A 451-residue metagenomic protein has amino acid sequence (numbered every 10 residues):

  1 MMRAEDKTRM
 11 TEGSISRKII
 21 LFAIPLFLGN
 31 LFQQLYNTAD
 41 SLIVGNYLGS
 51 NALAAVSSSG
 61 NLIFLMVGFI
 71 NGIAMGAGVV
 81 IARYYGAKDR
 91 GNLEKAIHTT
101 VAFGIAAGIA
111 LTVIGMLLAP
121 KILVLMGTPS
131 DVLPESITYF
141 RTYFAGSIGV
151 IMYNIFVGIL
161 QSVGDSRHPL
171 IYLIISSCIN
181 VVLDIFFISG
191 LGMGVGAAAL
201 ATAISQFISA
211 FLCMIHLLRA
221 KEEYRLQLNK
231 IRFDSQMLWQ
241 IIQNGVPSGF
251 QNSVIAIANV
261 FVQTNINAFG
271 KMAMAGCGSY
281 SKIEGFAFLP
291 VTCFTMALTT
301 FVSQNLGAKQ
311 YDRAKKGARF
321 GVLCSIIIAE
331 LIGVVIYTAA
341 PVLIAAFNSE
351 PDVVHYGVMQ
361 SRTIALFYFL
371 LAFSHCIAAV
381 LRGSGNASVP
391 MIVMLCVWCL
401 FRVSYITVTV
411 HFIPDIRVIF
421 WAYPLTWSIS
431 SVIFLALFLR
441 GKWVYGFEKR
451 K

Functional and structural regions predicted by a protein language model:
M1-A23, I81-I148, G190-V246, V302-F367 (+1 more regions): Short alpha-helical transmembrane segments in multi-pass integral membrane proteins
E12, S16-L35, A39, L62-F69 (+6 more regions): Residue-level signal for short hydrophobic patches within transmembrane helices of multi-pass membrane transporters
L21-D40, T142, Y153, S176 (+4 more regions): Transmembrane helical elements of multi-pass membrane transporters/channels
L31, L35-A54, L123-S130, F186-M193 (+5 more regions): Helix-terminus/linker motif at the lipid-water interface of multi-pass membrane proteins
S50-N61, S136, F140, A199 (+3 more regions): Small-residue hotspots at the loop-to-helix junctions and early N-terminal turns of transmembrane alpha-helices
L53-V113, V150-P169, Q263, C277-A340 (+1 more regions): Small-residue-rich hydrophobic transmembrane alpha-helices
L65-G68, N180-D184, A210-M214, F286-L289 (+4 more regions): Hydrophobic transmembrane alpha-helices of multi-pass small-molecule transporters
A74, Y143-Q161, P169-S177, A198-C213 (+4 more regions): Short runs within selected transmembrane alpha-helices of multi-pass transporters and secretion channels
